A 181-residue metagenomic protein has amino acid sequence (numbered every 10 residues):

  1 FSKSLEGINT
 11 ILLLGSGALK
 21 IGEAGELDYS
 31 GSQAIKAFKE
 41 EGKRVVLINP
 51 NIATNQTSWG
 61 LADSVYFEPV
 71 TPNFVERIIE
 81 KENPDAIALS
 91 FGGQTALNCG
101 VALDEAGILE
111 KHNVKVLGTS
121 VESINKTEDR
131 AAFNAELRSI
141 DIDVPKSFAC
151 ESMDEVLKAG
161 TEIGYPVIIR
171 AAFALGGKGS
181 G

Functional and structural regions predicted by a protein language model:
F1-G181: N-terminal beta-alpha lobe that positions the nucleotide/phosphoryl donor in ATP/NTP-coupled carboxylate activation
